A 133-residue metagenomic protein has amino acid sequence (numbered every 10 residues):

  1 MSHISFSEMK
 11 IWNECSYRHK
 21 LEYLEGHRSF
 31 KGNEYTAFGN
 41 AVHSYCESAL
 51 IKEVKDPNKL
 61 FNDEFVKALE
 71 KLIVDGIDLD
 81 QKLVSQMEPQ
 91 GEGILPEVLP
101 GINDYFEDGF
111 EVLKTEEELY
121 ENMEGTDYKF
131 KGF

Functional and structural regions predicted by a protein language model:
M1-E14, K129-K131: An acidic intrinsically disordered interaction segment
H3-I4, H27-F30, L79: Generic detector of short alpha-helix boundary/capping microenvironments and adjacent low-complexity segments
M9-V54, E116-E117: Nuclease catalytic cores
K31, D104, G125-D127: Residues embedded in well-ordered secondary-structure elements
E34, M87, Y128-K129: Residue-level marker of regulatory loop/turn positions in helix-turn-helix DNA-binding domains and in histidine
Y45-M123: A non-catalytic, helix-rich entry segment at domain boundaries
L119-F133: Nucleic-acid nuclease catalytic cores
